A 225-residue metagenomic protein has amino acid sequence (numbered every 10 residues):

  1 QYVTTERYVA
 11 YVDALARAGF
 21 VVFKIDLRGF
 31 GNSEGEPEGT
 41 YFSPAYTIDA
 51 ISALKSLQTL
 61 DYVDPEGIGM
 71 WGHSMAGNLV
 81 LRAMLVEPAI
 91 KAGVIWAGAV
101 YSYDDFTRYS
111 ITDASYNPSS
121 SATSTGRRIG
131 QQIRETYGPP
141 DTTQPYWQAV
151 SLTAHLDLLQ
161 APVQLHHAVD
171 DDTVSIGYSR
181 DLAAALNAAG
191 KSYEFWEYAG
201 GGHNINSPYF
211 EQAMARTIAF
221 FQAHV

Functional and structural regions predicted by a protein language model:
T4-K24: Short amphipathic alpha-helix adjacent to the substrate-entry channel of hydrolases
T40-D61: Alpha/beta-hydrolase active-site loop
Y62-S74: Alpha/beta-hydrolase fold nucleophile elbow
G77-P88: Short glycine-enriched nucleophile-adjacent loop and the immediately C-terminal alpha-helix near the catalytic center
V94-D104: Active-site nucleophile loop of the alpha/beta-hydrolase fold
D104-H155, A161: Mobile cap/lid helix-loop segments that gate and shape the active-site cleft of serine hydrolases
L159, L165-H167, D171: Short beta-strand/loop motif that positions the catalytic acidic residue of the alpha/beta-hydrolase fold
G177-V225: C-terminal catalytic histidine-bearing segment of alpha/beta-hydrolase fold enzymes
